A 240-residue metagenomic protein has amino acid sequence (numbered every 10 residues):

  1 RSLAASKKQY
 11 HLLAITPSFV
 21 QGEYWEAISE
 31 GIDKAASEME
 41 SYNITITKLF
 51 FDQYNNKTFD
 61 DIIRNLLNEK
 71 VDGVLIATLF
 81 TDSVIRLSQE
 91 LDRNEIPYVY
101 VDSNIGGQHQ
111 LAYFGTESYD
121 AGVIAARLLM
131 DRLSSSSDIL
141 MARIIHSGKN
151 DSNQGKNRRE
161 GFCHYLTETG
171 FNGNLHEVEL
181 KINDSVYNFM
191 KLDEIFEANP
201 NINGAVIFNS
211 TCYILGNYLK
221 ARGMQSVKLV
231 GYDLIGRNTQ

Functional and structural regions predicted by a protein language model:
R1-S2: Basic, Lys/Arg-rich alpha-helical nucleic-acid-recognition elements, primarily the DNA-binding modules of transcription
S6-D61: Amphipathic helical "hinge" segments at domain boundaries
A36-N56, L140-M141, C163-V186: Short beta-strand elements in bilobed, periplasmic/extracellular small-molecule ligand-binding domains
E38-Y42, N94, L166-G173, N199 (+1 more regions): Short helix-capping segments at alpha-helix termini
V74-D92, F162, V178-R237: Hydrophobic alpha-helical
S83-D120, I235-Q240: Flexible loop/hinge segments that line or gate small-molecule binding clefts
Y113-I139, N188-F189, G236-Q240: Hydrophobic alpha-helical segments within soluble ligand-binding/sensing domains
A125-T169: An alpha-beta-alpha
